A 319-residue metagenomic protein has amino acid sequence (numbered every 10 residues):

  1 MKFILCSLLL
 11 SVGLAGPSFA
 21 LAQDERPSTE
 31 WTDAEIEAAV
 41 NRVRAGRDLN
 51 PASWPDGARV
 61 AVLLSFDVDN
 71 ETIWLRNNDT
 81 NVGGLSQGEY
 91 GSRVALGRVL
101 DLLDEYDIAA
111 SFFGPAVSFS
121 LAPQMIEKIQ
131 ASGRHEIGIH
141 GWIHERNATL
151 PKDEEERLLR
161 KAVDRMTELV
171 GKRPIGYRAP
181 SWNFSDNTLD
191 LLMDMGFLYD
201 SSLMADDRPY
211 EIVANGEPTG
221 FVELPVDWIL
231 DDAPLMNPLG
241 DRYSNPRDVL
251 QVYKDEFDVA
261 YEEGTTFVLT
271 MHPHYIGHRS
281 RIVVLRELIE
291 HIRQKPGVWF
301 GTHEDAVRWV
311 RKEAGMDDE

Functional and structural regions predicted by a protein language model:
I4-P17: Bacterial N-terminal signal peptides
S18-A22: Boundary at the C-terminal end of the N-terminal hydrophobic targeting segment
E25-P55, D164-E168, K172-E263: Active-site-adjacent pocket scaffolds in enzyme catalytic domains
S28-R134, I143, H291: Active-site beta->alpha N-cap acidic-glycine motif
D48, L96-L100, P123-E127, E156-V163 (+3 more regions): Generic structural signal for well-ordered alpha-helices, preferentially at hydrophobic/aromatic core positions
L49, E105, Y199, E211 (+1 more regions): C-terminal domain-boundary segment and adjacent tail
S65, G138, F300-H303: Generic enzyme active-site microenvironment
G97, D104-S185, T219, P225-G240 (+1 more regions): Metal-dependent polysaccharide deacetylase catalytic core of the NodB/CE4 family, i.e., the active-site-bearing domain
